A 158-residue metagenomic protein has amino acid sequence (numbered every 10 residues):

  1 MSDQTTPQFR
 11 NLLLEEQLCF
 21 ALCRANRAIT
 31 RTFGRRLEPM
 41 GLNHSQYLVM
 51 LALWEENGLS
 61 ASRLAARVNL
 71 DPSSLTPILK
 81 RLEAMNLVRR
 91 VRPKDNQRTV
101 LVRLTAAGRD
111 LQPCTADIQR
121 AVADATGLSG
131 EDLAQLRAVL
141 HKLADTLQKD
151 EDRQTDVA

Functional and structural regions predicted by a protein language model:
M1-M40, A134, K142, L147 (+1 more regions): N-terminal leader segment of winged-helix/HTH proteins
A21, A28, L48-V49, D110: Pre-recognition alpha-helix immediately N-terminal to the DNA-recognition helix within helix-turn-helix or winged-helix
C23-N26, L51-E55, A116: Short, locally clustered residues in the helix-turn-helix/winged-helix DNA-binding domain
T30, K80-A138, D145-Q148: Charged, amphipathic alpha-helical coiled-coil/dimerization segments
E56-S60: Short capping segments at the starts of secondary-structure elements
A61-S62, S73, K80, V100: Residues within helix-turn-helix
A65: The alpha-helix within a helix-turn-helix
